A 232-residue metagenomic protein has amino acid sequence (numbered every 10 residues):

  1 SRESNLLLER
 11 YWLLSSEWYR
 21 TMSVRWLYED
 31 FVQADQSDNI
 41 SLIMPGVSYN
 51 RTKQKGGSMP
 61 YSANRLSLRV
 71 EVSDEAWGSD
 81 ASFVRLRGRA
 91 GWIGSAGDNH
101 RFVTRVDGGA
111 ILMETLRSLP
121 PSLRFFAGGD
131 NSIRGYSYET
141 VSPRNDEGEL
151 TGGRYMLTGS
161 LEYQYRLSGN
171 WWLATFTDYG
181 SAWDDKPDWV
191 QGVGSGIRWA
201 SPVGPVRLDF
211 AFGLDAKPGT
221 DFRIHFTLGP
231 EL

Functional and structural regions predicted by a protein language model:
S1-I40: Transmembrane beta-barrel wall of Gram-negative outer-membrane proteins
S4-L6, R20, S41-P45, N64-L66 (+3 more regions): One face of beta-strands
L13-E17, Q54, S95-N99, R166-N170 (+1 more regions): Outer-membrane beta-barrel channels and translocator barrels
Y19-T21, S58, R101-V103, W172 (+1 more regions): Membrane-spanning beta-strand positions in outer-membrane beta-barrel proteins
D30-L167, T175-Y179, W183-D185, G229-E231: C-terminal outer-membrane beta-barrel translocator/porin domains of Gram-negative envelope proteins and their
G46-Y49, I197-V206, D221-L232: Outer-membrane beta-barrel "beta-signal"
T158-E162, V190-R198: Short glycine-rich, acidic/polar surface loops and turns
F212-A216: A short, acidic, flexible beta-alpha connecting loop/helix-capping segment that sits on the rim of active
